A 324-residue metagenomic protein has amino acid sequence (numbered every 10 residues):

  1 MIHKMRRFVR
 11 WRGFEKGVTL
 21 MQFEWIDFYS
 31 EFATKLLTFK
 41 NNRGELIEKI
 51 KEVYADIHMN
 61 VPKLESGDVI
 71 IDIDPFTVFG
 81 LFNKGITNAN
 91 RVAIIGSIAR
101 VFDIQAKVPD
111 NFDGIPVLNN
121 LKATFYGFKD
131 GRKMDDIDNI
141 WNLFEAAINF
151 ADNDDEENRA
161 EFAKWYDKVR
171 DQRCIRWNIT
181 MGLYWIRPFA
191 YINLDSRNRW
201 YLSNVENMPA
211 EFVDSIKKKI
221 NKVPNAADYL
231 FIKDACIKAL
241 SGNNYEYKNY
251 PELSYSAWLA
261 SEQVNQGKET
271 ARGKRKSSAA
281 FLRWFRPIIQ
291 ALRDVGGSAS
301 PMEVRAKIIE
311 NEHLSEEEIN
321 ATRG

Functional and structural regions predicted by a protein language model:
R6-R12: Basic polycationic patches enriched in arginine
G13-Q172, P188-R272: An N-terminal alpha-helical hairpin/helix-loop-helix interaction module that forms a charged, gly/pro-flexible surface
I179-I186, E303: Short hydrophobic alpha-helical segments that form membrane-spanning helices or hydrophobic packing faces of helical
P188-F189, L292-G297, E310-L314: Short helix-capping/hinge SLiMs at alpha-helix to coil transitions
R275-E303, K307: Positively charged, polyanion-binding regions of nucleic-acid-associated proteins
A279-A280, I309-G324: Short, positively charged loop/turn segments that connect secondary-structure elements
